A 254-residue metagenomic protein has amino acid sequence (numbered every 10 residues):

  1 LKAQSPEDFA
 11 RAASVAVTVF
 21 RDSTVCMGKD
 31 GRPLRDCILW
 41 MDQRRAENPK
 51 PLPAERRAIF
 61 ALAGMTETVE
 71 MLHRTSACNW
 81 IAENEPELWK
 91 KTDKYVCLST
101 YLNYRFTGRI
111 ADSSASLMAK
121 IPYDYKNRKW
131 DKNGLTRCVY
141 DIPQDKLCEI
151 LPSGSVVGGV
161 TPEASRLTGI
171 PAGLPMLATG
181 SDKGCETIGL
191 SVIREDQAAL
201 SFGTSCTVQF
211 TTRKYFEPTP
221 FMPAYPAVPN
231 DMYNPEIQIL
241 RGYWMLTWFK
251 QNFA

Functional and structural regions predicted by a protein language model:
L1-D36, W40, A46-E47, K91 (+2 more regions): N-terminal glycine/serine-rich phosphate-binding loop of ATP-dependent small-molecule kinases, especially carbohydrate
F9, A46, K50-A111, K120-D141 (+2 more regions): Active-site core segments that coordinate phosphate-bearing ligands/cofactors across diverse enzyme families
C26, A111-S113: Glycine/serine-rich loop-strand microenvironments at binding/catalytic pocket rims
G31-P33, S116-L117, N230-D231: Short glycine-enriched loop/turn motifs at secondary-structure junctions
C37, L98-S99, I150: Short alpha-helical scaffolding segments that buttress acidic/His motifs in well-ordered protein cores
V139-P152: A conserved helix-loop-beta module that forms one wall/lid of the active-site cleft in ATP-utilizing catalytic domains
